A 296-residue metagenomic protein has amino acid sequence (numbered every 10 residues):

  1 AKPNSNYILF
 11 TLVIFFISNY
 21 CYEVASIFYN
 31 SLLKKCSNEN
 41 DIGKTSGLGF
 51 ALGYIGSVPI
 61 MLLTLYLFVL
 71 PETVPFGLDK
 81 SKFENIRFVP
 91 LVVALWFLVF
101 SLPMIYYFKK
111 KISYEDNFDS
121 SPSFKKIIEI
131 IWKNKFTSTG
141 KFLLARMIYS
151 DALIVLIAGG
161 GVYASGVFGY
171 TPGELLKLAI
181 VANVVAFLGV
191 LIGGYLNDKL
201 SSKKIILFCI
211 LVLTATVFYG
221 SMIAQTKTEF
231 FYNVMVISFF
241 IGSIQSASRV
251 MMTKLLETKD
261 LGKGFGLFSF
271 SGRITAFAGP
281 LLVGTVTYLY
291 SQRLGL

Functional and structural regions predicted by a protein language model:
A1, K204-Y219: Structural signature of the two symmetry-related core transmembrane helices
K2-I14, S221-N233: Helix-loop junctions at membrane interfaces in 12-TM secondary transporters
V24-S37, S243-E257: Intracellular juxtamembrane helix-capping segments at the cytosolic ends of symmetry-related transmembrane helices
E39-G49, P172-G173, T258-F268: Loop-to-transmembrane helix entry/capping segments in MFS-fold secondary transporters and related SLC/MFSD carriers
Y66-L95, T285-L296: A membrane-interface helix-boundary motif in multi-pass transporters
K109-L144: Juxtamembrane intracellular "pre-TM" segments in multi-pass secondary transporters
A158-L175: Short amphipathic helix-loop junctions that connect adjacent transmembrane helices in Major Facilitator Superfamily/SLC
G189-S202, T287: Helix-to-loop junctions at the C-terminal end of transmembrane segments in multipass secondary transporters
